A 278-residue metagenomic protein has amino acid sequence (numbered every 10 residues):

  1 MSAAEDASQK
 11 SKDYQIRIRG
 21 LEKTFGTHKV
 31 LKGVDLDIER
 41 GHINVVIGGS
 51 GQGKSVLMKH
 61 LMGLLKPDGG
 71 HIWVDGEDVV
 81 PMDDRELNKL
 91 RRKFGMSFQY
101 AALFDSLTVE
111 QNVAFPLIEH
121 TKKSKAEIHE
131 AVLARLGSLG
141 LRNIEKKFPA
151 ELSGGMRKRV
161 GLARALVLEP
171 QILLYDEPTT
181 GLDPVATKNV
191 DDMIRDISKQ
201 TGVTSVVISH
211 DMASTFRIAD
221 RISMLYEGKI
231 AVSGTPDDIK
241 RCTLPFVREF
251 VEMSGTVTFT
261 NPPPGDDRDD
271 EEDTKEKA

Functional and structural regions predicted by a protein language model:
M62: Helix-to-loop junction immediately C-terminal to a conserved catalytic motif
E77-D78, K125-N143: Conserved ABC ATPase "signature" region
L107-F115: Short coil-to-helix segment of the ABC ATPase nucleotide-binding domain corresponding to the Q-loop/switch region
F148-L152, M156: Conserved ABC ATPase signature
V167-Q171: A short, proline-enriched helix->beta-strand linker immediately N-terminal to the Walker B motif in ABC-type P-loop
L173-D176: Catalytic Walker B motif of ABC-type/P-loop ATPase nucleotide-binding domains
